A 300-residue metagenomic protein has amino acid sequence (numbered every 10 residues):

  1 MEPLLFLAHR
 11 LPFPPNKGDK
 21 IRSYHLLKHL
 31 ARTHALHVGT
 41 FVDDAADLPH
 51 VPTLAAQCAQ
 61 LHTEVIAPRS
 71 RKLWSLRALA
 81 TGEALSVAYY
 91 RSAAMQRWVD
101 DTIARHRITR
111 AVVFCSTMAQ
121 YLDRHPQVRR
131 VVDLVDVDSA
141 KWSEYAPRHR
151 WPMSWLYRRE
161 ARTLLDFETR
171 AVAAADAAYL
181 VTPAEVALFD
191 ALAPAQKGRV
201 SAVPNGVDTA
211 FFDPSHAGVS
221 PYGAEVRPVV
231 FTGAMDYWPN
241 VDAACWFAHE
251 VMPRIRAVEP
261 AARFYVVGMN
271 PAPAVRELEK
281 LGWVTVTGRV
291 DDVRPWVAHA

Functional and structural regions predicted by a protein language model:
M1-T63, A104-H106: N-terminal subdomain of nucleotide-sugar transferases
L5, P221-A248, M252: Conserved donor-binding/catalytic core segment of Leloir-type glycosyltransferases
H9, P68-Y89, R130-T169, A187 (+1 more regions): Acceptor-binding helix/loop patch of EC 2.4 sugar-transfer enzymes, predominantly nucleotide-sugar-dependent
T40-D101, R105-R107: A conserved catalytic-core segment of Leloir-type glycosyltransferases
P49-H50, A119-R124, R162-R199: A short, active-site helix/loop in glycosyltransferases that binds the activated sugar's phosphate group
Q60-H62, E259-A298: Nucleotide-activated donor-binding/catalytic signature segment of Leloir-type glycosyltransferases, i.e., the conserved
S143-E144, D190, V207-E225, R276: Acidic anion/phosphate-binding donor-loop and adjacent secondary structure in glycosyltransferase catalytic cores
A184, V203-G206: Carbohydrate-associated surface elements
